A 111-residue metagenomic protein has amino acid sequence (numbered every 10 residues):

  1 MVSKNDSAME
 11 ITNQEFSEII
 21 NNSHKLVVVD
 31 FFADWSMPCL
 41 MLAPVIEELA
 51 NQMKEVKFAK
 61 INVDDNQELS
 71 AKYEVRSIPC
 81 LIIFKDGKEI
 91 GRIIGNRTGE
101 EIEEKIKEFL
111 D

Functional and structural regions predicted by a protein language model:
M1-V28, F32-K57, D64-K72, I78-C80 (+1 more regions): Proteins that catalyze or organize thiol-disulfide redox chemistry and the adjacent proteostasis machinery handling
